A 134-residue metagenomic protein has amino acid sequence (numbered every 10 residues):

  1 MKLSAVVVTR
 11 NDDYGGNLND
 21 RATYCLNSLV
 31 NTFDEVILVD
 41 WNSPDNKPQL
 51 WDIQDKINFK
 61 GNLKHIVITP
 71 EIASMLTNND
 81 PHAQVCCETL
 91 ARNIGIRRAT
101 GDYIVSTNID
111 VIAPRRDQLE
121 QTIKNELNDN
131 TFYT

Functional and structural regions predicted by a protein language model:
M1-N27: N-proximal low-complexity "stem/linker" segments adjacent to membrane-targeting elements
V7-T9, D40, T107: Short beta-strand/turn micro-motifs composed of small residues that flank or help shape donor/cofactor-binding pockets
G15-G16, P44-W51: Short, charged/polar "capping" segments at the starts of alpha-helices and the immediately preceding loops
F33-D45, K64-P70: Short beta-strand/loop segment that forms part of the nucleotide-sugar
P48-R98: Active-site-proximal specificity loops/subdomain of glycosyltransferases
A99-D102, N128: Active-site acidic short loop of glycosyltransferases
G101-P114: Short beta-strand-to-loop acidic/aromatic patch adjacent to the donor-nucleotide binding site
D117-T134: Conserved donor-nucleotide/metal-binding helix-loop-beta segment in metal-dependent transferases, i.e., the alpha-helix
